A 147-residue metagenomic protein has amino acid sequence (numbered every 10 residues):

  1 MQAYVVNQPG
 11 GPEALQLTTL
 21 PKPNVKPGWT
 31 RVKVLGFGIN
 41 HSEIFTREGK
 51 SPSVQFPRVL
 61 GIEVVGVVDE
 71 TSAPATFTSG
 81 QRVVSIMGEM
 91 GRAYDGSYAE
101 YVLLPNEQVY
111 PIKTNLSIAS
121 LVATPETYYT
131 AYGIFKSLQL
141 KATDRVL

Functional and structural regions predicted by a protein language model:
Q2, W29-R31, R145: Residues that mark the start of a beta-strand
A3, V34, A131: Terminal peptide-recognition signature
A3-V5, V83, V109: Generic preference for hydrophobic
P12-P21: Short glycine/threonine/proline-enriched tight-turn/helix- or strand-capping micro-motif at secondary-structure
P21-G38, K50-M90, L116: Glycine-rich beta-strand-centered segment in the early N-terminal region that forms part of a ligand/cofactor-binding
S42-R47: Cytochrome P450 core scaffold surrounding the K-helix E-X-X-R motif and the conserved "meander" helix-loop region
M87-L147: NAD(P)H dinucleotide-binding glycine-rich loop of Rossmann-like/cofactor-binding domains, especially the beta1-alpha1
